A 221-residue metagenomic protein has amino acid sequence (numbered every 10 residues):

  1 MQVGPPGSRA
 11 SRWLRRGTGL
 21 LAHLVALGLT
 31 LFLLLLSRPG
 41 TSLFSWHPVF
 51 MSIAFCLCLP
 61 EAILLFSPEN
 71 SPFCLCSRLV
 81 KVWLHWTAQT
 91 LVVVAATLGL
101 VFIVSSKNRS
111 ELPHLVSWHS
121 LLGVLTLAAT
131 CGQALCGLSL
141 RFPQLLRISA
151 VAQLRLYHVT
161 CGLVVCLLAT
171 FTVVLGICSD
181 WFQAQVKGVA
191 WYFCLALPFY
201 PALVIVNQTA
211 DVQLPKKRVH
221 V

Functional and structural regions predicted by a protein language model:
M1-V221: Membrane-embedded alpha-helical bundles that constitute the cytochrome b-like, heme-associated redox core of multi-pass
